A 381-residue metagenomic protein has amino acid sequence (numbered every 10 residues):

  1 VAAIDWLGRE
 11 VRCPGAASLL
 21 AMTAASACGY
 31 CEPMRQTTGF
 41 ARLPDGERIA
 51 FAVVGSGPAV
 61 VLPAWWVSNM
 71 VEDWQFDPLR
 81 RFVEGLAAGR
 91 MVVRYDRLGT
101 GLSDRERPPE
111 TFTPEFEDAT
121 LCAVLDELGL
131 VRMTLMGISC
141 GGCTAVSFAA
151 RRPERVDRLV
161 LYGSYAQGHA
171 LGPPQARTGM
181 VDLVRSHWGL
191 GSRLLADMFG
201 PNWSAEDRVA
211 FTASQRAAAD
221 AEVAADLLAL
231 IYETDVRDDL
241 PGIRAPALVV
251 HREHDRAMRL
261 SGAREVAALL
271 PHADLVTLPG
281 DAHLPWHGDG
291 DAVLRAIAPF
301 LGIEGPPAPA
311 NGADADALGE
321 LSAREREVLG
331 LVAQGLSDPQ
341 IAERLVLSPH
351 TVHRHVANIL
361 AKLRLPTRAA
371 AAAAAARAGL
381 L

Functional and structural regions predicted by a protein language model:
F40-D104: Conserved HGGG/HGGXW glycine-rich cap/lid loop of the alpha/beta-hydrolase fold
E115-M133: Conserved acidic catalytic loop of the alpha/beta-hydrolase fold
V146, A150, V156-S186: Flexible "cap/lid" loop of the alpha/beta hydrolase fold
L171, G189-T234, D238-D239: Conserved alpha/beta-hydrolase catalytic His-Asp/Glu region
I243, V249-H251: Short beta-strand/loop motif that positions the catalytic acidic residue of the alpha/beta-hydrolase fold
R256-G262: Conserved alpha/beta-hydrolase "acid-adjacent" motif
A273-G312: Catalytic active-site module of serine/aspartate enzymes centered on a nucleophile-bearing elbow/loop
P309-A357, A361-L363, A370-A373, R377-L380: Helix-turn-helix DNA-binding segment
